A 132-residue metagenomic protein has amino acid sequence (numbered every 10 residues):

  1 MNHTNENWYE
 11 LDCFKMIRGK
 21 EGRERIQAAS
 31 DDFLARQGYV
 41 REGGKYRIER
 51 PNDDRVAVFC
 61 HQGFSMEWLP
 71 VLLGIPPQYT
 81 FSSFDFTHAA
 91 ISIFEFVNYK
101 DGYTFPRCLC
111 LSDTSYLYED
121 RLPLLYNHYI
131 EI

Functional and structural regions predicted by a protein language model:
M1-Q37: Phosphate-handling substructures
V40, K45-R55, E67-I132: Acidic, low-complexity terminal tails and accessory targeting/binding regions of phosphate-metabolizing enzymes
F59-C60: Short beta-strand scaffold positions
